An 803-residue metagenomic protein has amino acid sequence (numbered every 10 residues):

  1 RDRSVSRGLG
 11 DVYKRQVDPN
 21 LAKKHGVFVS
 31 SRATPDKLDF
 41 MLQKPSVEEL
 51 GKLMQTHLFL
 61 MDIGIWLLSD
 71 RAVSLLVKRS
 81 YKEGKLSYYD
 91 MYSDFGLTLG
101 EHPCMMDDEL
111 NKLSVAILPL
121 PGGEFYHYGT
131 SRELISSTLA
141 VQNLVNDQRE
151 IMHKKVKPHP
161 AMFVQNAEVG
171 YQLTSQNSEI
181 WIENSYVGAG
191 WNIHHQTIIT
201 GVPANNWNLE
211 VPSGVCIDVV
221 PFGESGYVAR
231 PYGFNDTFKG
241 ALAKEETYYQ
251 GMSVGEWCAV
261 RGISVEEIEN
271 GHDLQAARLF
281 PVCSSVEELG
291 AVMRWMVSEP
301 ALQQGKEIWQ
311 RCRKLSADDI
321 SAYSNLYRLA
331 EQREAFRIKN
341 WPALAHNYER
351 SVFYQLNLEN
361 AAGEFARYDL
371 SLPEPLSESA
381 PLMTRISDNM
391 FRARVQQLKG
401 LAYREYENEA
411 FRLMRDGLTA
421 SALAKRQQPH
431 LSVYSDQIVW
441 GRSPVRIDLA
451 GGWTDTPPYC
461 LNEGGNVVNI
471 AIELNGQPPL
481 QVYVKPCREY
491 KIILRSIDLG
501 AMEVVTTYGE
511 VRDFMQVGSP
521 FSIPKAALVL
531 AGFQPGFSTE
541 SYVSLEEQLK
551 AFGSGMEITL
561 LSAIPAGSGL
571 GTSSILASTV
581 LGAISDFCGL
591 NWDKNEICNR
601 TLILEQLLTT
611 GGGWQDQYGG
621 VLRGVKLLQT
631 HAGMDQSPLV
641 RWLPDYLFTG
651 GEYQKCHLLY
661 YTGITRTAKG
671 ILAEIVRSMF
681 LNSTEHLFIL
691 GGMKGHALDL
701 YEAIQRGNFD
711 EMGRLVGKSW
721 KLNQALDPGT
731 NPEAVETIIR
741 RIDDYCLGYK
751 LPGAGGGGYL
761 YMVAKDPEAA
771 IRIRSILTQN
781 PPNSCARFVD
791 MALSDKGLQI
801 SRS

Functional and structural regions predicted by a protein language model:
D2-L9, Y13: Single conserved hydrophobic/aromatic residue that forms the stacking wall/gate of nucleotide- or nucleobase-binding
V17-N20, A33-P35, K44-Q397: Left-handed beta-helix
L67, R71, D90, S522 (+2 more regions): Short amphipathic alpha-helical face segments that pack within enzyme cores and frequently flank/anchor catalytic
R71-S74, L97, V529-F533, G582-D586 (+1 more regions): Short glycine/serine- and small hydrophobic-enriched flexible loop segments
S298-K550, L590, N599-T609, Q617-L751 (+1 more regions): C-terminal nucleotide
V505-R512, S554-A566: Glycine/charged-rich beta-loop-alpha catalytic/anionic-binding loops adjacent to active sites
I564-S568, C746-Y749: Short pre-catalytic strand/loop immediately N-terminal to key active-site residues, enriched for Gly-Thr
S568-L590, Y761: DPxDG-like acidic metal-binding loop motif
